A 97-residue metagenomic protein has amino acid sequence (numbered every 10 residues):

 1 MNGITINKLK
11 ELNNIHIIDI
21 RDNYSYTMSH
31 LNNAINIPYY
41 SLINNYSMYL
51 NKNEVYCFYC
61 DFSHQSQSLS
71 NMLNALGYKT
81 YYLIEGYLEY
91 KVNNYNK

Functional and structural regions predicted by a protein language model:
M1-N7, L12-I15, D22-V55, D61-K97: Rhodanese-like catalytic fold shared by cysteine-dependent sulfurtransferases and DSP/PTP-type phosphatases
